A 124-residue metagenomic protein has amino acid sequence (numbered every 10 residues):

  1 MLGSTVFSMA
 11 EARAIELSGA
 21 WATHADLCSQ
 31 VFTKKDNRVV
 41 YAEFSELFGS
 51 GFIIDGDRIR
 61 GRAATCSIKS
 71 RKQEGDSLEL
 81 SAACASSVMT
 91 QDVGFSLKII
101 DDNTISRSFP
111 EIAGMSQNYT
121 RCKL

Functional and structural regions predicted by a protein language model:
L2-A10: C-terminal segment of classical bacterial N-terminal signal peptides
E11-I15: Boundary of Sec targeting at the N-terminus
L17-S18, A22-D57, G61: Short, solvent-exposed loop/hinge segments that bridge or flank secondary-structure elements
W21, Y119-T120: Short beta-strand edge/turn micro-motifs at domain boundaries
V31-F32, K69, S87, Y119: General secretory precursor processing signal
G51-D101: Contiguous, well-ordered beta-strand patches that form the walls/edges of small beta-barrel/beta-sandwich domains
S96-K98, T104-N118: Short, exposed beta-strand-loop hairpins at the edges of beta-sheets in extracellular/periplasmic proteins
C122-L124: Short, solvent-exposed mixed-charge patches
